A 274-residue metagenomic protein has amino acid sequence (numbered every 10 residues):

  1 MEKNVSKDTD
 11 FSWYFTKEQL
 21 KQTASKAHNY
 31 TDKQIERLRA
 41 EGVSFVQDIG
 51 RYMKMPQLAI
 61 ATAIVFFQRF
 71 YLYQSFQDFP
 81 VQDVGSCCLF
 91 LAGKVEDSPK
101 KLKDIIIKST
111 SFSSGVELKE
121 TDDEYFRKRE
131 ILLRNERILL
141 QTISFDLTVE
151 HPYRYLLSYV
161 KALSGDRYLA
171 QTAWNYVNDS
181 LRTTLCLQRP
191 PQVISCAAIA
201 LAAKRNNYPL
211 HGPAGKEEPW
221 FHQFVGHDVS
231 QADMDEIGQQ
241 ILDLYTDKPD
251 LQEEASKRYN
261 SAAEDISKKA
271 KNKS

Functional and structural regions predicted by a protein language model:
M1-K21, C196-S274: C-terminal functional regions that serve as terminal interaction/effector modules
M1-L58: A eukaryotic "domain-start" boundary segment
Q34-C196, A200-M234: Structured all-alpha helical bundle cores of eukaryotic regulatory proteins
